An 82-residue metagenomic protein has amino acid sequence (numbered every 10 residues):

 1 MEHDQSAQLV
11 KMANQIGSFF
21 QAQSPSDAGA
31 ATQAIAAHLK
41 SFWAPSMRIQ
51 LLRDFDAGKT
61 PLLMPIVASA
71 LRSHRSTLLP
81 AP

Functional and structural regions predicted by a protein language model:
M1-P82: A domain-level signal for the structural core that forms small-molecule/cofactor-binding pockets and catalytic centers
